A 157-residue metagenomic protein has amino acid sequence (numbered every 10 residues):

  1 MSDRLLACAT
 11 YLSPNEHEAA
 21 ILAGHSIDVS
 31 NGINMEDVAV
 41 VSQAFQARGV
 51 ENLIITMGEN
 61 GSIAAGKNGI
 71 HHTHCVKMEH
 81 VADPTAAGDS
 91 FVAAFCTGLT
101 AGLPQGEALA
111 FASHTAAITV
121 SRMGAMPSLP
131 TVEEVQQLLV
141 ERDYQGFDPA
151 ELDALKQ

Functional and structural regions predicted by a protein language model:
S2-L5: Structural alpha-helical scaffold elements that stabilize or flank donor/cofactor-binding regions in carbohydrate
A7-C8, G49: Short, structured coil segments at secondary-structure junctions
C8-E18: Non-cysteine beta-strand/loop elements that form the S-adenosyl-L-methionine
A20-A23: A short acidic, helix-capping loop that chelates divalent metal ions and anchors anionic groups
H25, S30-Q157: Conserved phosphate-binding/catalytic region of the ribokinase-like
